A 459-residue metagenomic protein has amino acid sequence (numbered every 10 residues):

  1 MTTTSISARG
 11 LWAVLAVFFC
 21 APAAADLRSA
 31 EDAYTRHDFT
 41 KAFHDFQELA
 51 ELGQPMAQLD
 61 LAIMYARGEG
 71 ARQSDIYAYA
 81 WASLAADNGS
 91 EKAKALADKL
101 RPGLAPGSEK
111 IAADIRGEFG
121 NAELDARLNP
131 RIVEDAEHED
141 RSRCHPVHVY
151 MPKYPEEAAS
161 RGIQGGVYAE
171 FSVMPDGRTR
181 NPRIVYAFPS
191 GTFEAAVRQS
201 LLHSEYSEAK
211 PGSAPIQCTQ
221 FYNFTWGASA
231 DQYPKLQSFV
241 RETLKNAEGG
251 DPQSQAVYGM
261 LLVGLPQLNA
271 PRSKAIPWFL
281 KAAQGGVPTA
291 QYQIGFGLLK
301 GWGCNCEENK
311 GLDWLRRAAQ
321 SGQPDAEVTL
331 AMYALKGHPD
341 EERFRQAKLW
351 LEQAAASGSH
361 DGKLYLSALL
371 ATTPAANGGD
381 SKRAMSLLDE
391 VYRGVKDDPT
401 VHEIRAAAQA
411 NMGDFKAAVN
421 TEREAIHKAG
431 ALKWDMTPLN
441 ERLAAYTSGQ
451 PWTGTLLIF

Functional and structural regions predicted by a protein language model:
D26-A33, D60-R67, D98-L100, V257-L265 (+4 more regions): Hydrophobic face of amphipathic alpha-helices that form TPR/SEL1-like repeat modules and related alpha-solenoid
L27-Q54, F296, K300, M332 (+3 more regions): Alpha-helical adaptor scaffolds
H37-D38, E51-P55, R67-E69, S74 (+12 more regions): Short helix-capping/linker turns of helical repeat alpha-solenoids
D38-K41, R72-A80, Y233-S238, L268-W278 (+4 more regions): Structural signature of tandem alpha-helical TPR/SEL1-like repeats, specifically the intra-repeat loop/turn
K99-C144, G378-G379, I404, N411-G413 (+1 more regions): Terminal, low-structured helical/coil segments at or just beyond the last alpha-helical repeat
A126-E170, A196-R241: Short proline/glycine- and basic residue-enriched helix-capping loop/turn segments at helix->loop/beta transitions
M174, R178-K210: A short, well-structured alpha-helical segment
